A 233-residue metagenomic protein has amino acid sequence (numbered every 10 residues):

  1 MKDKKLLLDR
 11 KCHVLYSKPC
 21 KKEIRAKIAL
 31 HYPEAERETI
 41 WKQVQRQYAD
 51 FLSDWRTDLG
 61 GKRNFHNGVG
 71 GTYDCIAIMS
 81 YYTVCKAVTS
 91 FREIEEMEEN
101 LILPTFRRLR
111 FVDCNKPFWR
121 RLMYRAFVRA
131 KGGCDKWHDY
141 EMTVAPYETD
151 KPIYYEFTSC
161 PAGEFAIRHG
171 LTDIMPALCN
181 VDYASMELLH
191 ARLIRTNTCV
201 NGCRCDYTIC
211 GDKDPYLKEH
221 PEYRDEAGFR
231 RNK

Functional and structural regions predicted by a protein language model:
M1-C85: N-terminal, charged low-complexity regulatory/assembly segments
H66-N67, A166-H169, R224: A short, structure-level motif marking secondary-structure boundaries and short turns
Y73-R168: Amphipathic interaction/junction segments at domain boundaries or subunit interfaces
M142-N201: Short, hydrophobic/π-rich interface segment
A162-E164, D212-E219: Short, charged/polar, Gly/Pro-enriched secondary-structure boundary elements
A184, E222-K233: Short, cationic low-complexity segments
T196, G202-D212: C-terminal edge-of-domain segments
D206-T208, E219, D225: N-terminal functional module detector in eukaryotic proteins
